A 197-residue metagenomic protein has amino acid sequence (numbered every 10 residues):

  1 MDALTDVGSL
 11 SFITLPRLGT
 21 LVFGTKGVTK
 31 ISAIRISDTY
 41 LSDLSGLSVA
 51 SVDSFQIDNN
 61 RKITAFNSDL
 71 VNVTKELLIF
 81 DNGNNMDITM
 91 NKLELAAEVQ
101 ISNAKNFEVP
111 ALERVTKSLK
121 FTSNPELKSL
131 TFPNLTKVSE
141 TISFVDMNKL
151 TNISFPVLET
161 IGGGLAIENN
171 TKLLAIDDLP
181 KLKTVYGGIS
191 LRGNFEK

Functional and structural regions predicted by a protein language model:
M1-M86, K92-N106, A111-L127, N134-L150 (+2 more regions): Concave beta-strand-loop units of leucine-rich repeat
